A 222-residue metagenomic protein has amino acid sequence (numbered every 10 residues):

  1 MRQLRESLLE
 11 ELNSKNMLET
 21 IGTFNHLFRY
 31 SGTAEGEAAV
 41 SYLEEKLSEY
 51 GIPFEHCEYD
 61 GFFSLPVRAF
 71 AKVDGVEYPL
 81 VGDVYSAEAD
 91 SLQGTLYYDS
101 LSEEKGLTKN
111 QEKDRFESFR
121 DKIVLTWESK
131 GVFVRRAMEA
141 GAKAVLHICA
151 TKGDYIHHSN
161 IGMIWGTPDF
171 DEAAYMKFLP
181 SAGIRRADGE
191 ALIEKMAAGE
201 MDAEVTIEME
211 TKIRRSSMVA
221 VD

Functional and structural regions predicted by a protein language model:
M1-R2, S7-K15, E19-I123: Noncatalytic luminal/extracellular "stalk/propeptide" segments of secretory-pathway proteins
M17, T33-G36, V40, K130 (+3 more regions): Generic structural signal for well-ordered, non-membrane alpha-helical segments in soluble metabolic enzymes
S31, G61-F62, S129-V132, A150-D154 (+2 more regions): Solvent-exposed loop/turn segments at secondary-structure junctions within structured extracellular/periplasmic domains
E35, V40-S41, S64-P66, V132-R136 (+1 more regions): Extracytoplasmic/secreted cell-surface and envelope-processing proteins
H56, I123-T126, A144-H147, P180-G183 (+1 more regions): Structural recognition of the beta-strand scaffold that forms the well-ordered cores of secreted hydrolase catalytic
Y78, D83, A87-N110, D169-D222: Soluble metallo-hydrolase cores and metallopeptidase-like ectodomains found primarily in the secretory/periplasmic
L101-H157: A conserved hydrophobic secondary-structure block that centers on an alpha-helix together with its immediately flanking
C149-S181: Surface-exposed loop and adjacent secondary-structure segments within mature catalytic domains
